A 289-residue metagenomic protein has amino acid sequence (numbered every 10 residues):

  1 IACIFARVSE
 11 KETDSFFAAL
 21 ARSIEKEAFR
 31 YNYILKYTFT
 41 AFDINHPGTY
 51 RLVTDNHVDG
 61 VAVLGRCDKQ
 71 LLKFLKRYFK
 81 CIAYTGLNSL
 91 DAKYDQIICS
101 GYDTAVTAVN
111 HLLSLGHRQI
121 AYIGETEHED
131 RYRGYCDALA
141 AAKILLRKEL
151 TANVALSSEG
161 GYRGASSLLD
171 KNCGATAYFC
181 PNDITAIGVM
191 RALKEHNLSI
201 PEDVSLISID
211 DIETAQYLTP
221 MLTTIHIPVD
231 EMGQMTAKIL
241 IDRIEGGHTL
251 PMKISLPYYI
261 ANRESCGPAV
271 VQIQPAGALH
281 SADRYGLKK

Functional and structural regions predicted by a protein language model:
I1-F16: N-terminal helix-turn-helix/winged-helix DNA-binding helices and compositionally similar short basic alpha-helical
A2-I4, A62-L64, F179: Structural motif
A6, T40, R66, L87-N88: Beta-hairpin (beta-strand-turn-beta-strand) motif
A19-L35, G48, D59-G60, K76-Y84 (+1 more regions): Bacterial carbohydrate/catabolite-sensing allosteric modules
T40-I44, V63-K69, T126, I184: Short beta->alpha connector loops
H46-V53: Distinct, well-ordered alpha-helical segments
N56: ABC transporter nucleotide-binding domains
K69-K76: Active-site-adjacent beta->alpha loops and helix N-cap segments on the catalytic face of soluble alpha/beta enzymes
